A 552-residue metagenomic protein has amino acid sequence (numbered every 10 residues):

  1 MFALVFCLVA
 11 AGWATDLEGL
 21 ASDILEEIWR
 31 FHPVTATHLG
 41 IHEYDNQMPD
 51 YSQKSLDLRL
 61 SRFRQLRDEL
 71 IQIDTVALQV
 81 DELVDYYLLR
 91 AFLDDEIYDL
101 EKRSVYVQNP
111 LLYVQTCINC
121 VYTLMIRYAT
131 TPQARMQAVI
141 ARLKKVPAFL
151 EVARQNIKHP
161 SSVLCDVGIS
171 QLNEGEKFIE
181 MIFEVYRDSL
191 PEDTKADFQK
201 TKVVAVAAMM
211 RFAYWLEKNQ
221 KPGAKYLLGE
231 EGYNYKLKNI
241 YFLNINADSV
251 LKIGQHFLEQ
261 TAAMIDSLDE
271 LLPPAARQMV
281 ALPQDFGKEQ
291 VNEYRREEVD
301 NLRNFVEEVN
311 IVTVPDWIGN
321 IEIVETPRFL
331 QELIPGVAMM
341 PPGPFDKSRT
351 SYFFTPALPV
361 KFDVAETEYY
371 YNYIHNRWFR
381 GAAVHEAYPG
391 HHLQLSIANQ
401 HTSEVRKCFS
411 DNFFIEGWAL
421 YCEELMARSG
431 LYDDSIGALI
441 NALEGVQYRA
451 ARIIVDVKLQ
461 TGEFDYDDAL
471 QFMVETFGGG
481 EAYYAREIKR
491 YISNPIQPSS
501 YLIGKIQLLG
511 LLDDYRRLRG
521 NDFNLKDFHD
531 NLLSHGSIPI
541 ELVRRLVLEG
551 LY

Functional and structural regions predicted by a protein language model:
M1-A11: Bacterial N-terminal signal peptides
W13-Y552: N-terminal maturation segment of proteins
